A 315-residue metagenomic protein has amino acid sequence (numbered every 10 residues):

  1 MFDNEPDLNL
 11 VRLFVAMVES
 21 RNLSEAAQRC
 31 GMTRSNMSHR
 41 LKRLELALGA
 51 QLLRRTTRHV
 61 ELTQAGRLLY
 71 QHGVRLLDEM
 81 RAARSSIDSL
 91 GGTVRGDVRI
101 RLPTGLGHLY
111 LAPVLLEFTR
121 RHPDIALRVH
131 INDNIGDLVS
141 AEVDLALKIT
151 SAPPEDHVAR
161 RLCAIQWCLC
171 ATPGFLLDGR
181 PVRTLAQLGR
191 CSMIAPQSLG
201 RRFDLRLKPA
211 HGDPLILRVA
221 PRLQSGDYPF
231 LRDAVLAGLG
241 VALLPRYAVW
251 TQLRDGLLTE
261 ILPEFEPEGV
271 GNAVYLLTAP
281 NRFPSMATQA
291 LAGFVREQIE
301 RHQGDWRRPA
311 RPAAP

Functional and structural regions predicted by a protein language model:
M1-N4, Q71, D124, W250-T251 (+2 more regions): C-terminal effector-binding regulatory domain of bacterial HTH transcription factors
F14, A26-A27, T63, G238: Hydrophobic two-helix hairpin corresponding to the core of helix-turn-helix DNA-binding domains
V15-G31: Short helix-boundary/capping micro-motifs
E45-L62: A short LG(V/I)-centered, amphipathic sequence patch enriched for acidic residue(s) preceding the LG motif
A47-L48, L69-G91: Alpha-helical linker/hinge and terminal dimerization helices associated with HTH transcriptional regulators
R95-V158, R308-P315: Central regulatory/effector-binding core of bacterial HTH transcription factors
D156-S198: Flexible hinge/capping segments at coil-to-helix
I216-I261, G269, T278, D305: Hydrophobic hinge/microswitch elements
